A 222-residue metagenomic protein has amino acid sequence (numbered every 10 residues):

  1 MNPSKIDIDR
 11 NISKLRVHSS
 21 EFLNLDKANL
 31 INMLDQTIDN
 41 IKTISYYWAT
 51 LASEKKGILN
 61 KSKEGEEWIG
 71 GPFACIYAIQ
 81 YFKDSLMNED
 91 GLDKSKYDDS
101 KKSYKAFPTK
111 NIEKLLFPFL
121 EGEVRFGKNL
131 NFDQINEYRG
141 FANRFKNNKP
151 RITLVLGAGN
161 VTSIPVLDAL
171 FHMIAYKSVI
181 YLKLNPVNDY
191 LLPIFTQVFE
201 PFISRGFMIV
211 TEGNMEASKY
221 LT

Functional and structural regions predicted by a protein language model:
M1-Y138, P186-D189, V198-I203: N-terminal Rossmann-like NAD(P)+-binding subdomain of aldehyde/semialdehyde dehydrogenases
I112, L116-T222: Rossmann-like NAD(P) dinucleotide-binding subdomain of oxidoreductase/dehydrogenase enzymes
